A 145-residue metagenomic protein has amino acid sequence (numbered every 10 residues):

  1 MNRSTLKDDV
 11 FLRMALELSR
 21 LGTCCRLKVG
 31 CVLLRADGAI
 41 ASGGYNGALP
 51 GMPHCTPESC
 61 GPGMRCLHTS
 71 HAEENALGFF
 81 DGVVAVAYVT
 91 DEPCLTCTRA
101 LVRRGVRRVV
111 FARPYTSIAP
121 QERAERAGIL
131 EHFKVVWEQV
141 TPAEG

Functional and structural regions predicted by a protein language model:
M1-G145: Zinc-dependent deaminase catalytic domain
